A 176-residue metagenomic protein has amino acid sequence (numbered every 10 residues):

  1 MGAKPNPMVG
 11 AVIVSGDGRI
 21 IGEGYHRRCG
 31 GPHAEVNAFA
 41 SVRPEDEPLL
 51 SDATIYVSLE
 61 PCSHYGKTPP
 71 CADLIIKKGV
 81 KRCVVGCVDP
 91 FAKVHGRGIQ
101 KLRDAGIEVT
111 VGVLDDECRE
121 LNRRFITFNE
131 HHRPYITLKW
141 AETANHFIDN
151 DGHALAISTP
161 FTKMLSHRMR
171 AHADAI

Functional and structural regions predicted by a protein language model:
M1-M8: N-terminal metal-binding scaffold of metallo-dependent hydrolase/deaminase domains
G2, D46-E47, S51, Y65-I176: Zinc-dependent deaminase
P7, Y25, P32-V36, I55-L74: Local cysteine-cluster metal-coordination motifs and their immediate loop/turn environment, predominantly Fe-S cluster
V9-G18, K139-A141: Short beta-strand scaffold segments in enzyme catalytic cores
S15, R27, S58, G86: Conserved residues at the C-terminal ends of beta-strands
G16-I21, H146: Short, glycine-anchored, charge-dense loop/turn motifs used at functional sites
I20-R28: A short, conserved beta-strand element enriched in hydrophobic/aromatic residues
R28-A40, S158-L165: A short, polar/charged loop-to-alpha-helix boundary motif
